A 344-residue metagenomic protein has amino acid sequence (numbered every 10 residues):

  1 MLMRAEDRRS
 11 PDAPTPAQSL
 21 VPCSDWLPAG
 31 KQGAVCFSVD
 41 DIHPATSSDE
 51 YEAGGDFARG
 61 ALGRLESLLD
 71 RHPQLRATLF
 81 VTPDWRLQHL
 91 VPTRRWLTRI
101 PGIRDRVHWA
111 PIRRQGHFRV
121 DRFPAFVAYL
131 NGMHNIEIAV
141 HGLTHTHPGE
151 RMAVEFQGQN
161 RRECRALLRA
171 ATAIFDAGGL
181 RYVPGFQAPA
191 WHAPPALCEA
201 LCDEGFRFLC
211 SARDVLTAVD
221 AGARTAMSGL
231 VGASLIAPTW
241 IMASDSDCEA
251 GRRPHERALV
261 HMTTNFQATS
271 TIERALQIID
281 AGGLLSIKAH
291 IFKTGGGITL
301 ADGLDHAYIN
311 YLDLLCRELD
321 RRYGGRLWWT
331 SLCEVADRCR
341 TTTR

Functional and structural regions predicted by a protein language model:
L2-A29, I112-D121, A125, A177-G178 (+1 more regions): Active-site-adjacent pocket scaffolds in enzyme catalytic domains
L2-Y129, Y182: Active-site beta->alpha N-cap acidic-glycine motif
G33-I42, G251-R338: Catalytic grooves of carbohydrate-active enzymes
A34-C36, Q74-T78, N135-A139, V183-G185 (+4 more regions): Structural preference for beta-strand elements that scaffold enzyme active sites
D40-I42, T82-D84, L143, L180 (+4 more regions): An acidic- and aromatic-residue-enriched active-site/binding cleft used to recognize and process polar
A53-L65, G116-A125, R161-R169, L304-E318: Well-ordered, non-membrane alpha-helical segments in soluble/globular domains
S67-L68, Y129, A170-G178, R274-Q277 (+1 more regions): A generic secondary-structure signal
T78-L197, A218, I287-T299: Metal-dependent polysaccharide deacetylase catalytic core of the NodB/CE4 family, i.e., the active-site-bearing domain
